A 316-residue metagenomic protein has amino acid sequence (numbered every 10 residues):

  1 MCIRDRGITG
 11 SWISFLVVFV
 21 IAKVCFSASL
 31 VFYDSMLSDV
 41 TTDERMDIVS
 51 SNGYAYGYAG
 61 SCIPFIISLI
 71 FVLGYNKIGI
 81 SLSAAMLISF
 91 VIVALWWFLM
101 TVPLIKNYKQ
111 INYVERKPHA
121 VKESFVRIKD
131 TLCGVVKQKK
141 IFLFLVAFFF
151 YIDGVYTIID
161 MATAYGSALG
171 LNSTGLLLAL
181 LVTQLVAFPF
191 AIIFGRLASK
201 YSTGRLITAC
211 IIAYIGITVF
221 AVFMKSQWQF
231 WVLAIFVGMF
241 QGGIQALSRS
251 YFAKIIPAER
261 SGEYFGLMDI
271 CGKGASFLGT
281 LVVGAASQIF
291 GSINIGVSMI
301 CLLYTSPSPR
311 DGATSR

Functional and structural regions predicted by a protein language model:
M1-D5, Y304-P309, A313-T314: Conserved small/polar residues in nucleotide/adenosyl-binding loops
R4, R205-V219: Structural signature of the two symmetry-related core transmembrane helices
R6-V17, V222-L233: Helix-loop junctions at membrane interfaces in 12-TM secondary transporters
S29-T41, I244-I256: Intracellular juxtamembrane helix-capping segments at the cytosolic ends of symmetry-related transmembrane helices
S51-S68, C271-G279: Glycine-rich segments within core transmembrane alpha-helices of 12-TM secondary carriers
V72-I92, A285-L303: A membrane-interface helix-boundary motif in multi-pass transporters
I111-F144: Juxtamembrane intracellular "pre-TM" segments in multi-pass secondary transporters
F190-S202: Helix-to-loop junctions at the C-terminal end of transmembrane segments in multipass secondary transporters
